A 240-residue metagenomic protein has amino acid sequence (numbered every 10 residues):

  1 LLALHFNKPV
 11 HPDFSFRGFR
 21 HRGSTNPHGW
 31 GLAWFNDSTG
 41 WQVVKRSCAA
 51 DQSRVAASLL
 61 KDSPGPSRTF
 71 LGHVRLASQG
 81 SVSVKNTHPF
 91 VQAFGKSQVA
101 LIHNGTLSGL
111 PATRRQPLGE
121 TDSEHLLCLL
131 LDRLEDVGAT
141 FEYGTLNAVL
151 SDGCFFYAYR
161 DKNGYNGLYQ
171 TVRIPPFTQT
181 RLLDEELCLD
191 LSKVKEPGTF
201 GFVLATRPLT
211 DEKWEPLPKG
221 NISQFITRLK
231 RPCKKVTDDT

Functional and structural regions predicted by a protein language model:
L1-R54, F70, E215, G220-T240: Extreme N-terminus nucleophile/cap motif
L32, G105, L126: Residue-level signal for inorganic ion chemistry
Q42-V44, F156-R160: Amphipathic coiled-coil signal-relay and dimerization helices
S47-L60, G72-K96: Short acidic (Asp/Glu) patches
A50, N163-G167: Short, surface-exposed beta-strand-loop junctions and turns on beta-sheet-rich folds
S97-G109: Conserved beta-strand-loop-short alpha-helix elements that form and flank the Mn2+/Mg2+-coordinating active site
S108-Y157: Short histidine
Y169-N221: A conserved acidic, glycine/proline-rich C-terminal tail/linker
